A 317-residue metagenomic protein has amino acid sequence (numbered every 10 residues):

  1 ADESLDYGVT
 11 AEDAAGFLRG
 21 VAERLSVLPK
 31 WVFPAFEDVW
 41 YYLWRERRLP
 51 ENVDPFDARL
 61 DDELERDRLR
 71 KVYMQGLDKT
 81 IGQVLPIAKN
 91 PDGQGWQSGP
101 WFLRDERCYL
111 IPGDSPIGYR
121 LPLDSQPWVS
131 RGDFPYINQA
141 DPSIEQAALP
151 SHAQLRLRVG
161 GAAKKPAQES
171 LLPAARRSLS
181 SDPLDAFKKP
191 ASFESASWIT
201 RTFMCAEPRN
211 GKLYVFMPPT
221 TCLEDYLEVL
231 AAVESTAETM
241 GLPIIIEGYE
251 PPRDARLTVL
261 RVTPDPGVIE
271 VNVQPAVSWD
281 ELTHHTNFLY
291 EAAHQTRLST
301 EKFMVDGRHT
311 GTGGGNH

Functional and structural regions predicted by a protein language model:
A1, R256-E270, V305-H317: Histidine-centered divalent-metal-coordination microenvironment in nucleic-acid enzymes
A1-T258, T263: Mixed-charge, low-complexity segments
P218-T220, E247-D254, Q274-A276, F303-N316: An acidic- and aromatic-residue-enriched active-site/binding cleft used to recognize and process polar
P264-T286, Y290: Acidic, His- and aromatic-enriched active-site or binding-groove loops in soluble protein domains that engage sugars
S299-E301: Mature, well-folded catalytic/scaffold domains that follow N-terminal targeting or propeptide regions
